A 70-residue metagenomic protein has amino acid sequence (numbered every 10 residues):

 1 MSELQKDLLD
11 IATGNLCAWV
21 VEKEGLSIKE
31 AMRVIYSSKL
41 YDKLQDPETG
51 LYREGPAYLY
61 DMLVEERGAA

Functional and structural regions predicted by a protein language model:
M1-A70: C-terminal alpha-helical interaction appendages
